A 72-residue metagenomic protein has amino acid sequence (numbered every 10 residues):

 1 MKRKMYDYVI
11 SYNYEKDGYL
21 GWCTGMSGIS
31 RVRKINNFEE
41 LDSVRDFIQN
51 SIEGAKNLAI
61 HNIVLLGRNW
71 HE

Functional and structural regions predicted by a protein language model:
K2-K34: N-terminal acidic leader/helix
M5-D7, S43, H71: Intrinsically disordered, low-complexity segments enriched in glycine/proline and serine/threonine
Y8-Y12, V44, I48, I60: Hydrophobic beta-strand residues in large extracellular and virion-surface proteins
E15, E39-E40, E53, E72: Glutamate identity and glutamate-enriched acidic tracts
K34-I52: Acidic, aromatic-enriched beta-alpha/helix-loop junctions
Q49-E72: Short, mixed-charge low-complexity intrinsically disordered segments
